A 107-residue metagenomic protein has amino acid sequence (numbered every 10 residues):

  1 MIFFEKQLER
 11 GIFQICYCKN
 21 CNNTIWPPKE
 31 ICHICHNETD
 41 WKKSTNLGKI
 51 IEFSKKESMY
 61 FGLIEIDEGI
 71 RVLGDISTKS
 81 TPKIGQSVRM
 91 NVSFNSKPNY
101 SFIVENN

Functional and structural regions predicted by a protein language model:
I12-I15, P28-K29: Residues immediately within or flanking Cys/His clusters that coordinate Zn2+ in small zinc-binding modules
K19-N20, I31-C35: Short, cysteine/histidine-rich loop/knuckle motifs that typically chelate Zn2+
N22-I25, T39: Cys/His-rich microdomains that often coordinate metals
G48-I50: Conserved hydrophobic positions within beta-strands
F53-S58: Short, conserved beta-turn/loop elements at beta-strand boundaries and strand-helix junctions
F61-E68, D75, F102-V104: Short, acidic/hydrophobic/Gly-rich beta-strand patch recurrent on exposed beta strands that often constitutes part
T78-N91: Short nucleic-acid-contacting surface segments enriched for D/E, G, S/T with interspersed K/R
S93-N107: OB-fold/S1-family single-stranded nucleic acid-binding modules
